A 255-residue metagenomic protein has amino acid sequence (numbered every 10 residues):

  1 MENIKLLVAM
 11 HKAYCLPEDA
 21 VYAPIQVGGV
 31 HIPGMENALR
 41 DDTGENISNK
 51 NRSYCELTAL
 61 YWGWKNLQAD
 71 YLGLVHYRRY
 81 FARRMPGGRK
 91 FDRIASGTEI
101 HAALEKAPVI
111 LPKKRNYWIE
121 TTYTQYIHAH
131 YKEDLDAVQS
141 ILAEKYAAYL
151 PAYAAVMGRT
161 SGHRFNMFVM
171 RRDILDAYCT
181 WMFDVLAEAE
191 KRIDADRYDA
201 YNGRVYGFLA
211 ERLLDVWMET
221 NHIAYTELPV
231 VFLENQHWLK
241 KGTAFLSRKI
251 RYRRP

Functional and structural regions predicted by a protein language model:
M1-P255: ER/Golgi luminal nucleotide-sugar-dependent glycosyltransferases, focusing on the catalytic module
